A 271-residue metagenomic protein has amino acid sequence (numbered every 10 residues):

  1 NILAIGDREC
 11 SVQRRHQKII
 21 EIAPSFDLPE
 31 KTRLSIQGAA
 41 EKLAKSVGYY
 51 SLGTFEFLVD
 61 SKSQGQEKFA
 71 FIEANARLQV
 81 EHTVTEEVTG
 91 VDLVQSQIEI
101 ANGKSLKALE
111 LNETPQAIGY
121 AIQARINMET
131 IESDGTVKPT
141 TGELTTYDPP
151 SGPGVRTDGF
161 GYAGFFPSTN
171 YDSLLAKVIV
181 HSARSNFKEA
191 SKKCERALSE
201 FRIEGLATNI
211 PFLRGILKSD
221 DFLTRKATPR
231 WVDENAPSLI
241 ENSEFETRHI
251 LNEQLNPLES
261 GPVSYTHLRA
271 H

Functional and structural regions predicted by a protein language model:
N1-E9, K31, S35, L58-F69 (+1 more regions): Phosphate-binding site of ATP-dependent enzymes
N1-G38, L78-Q95: ATP-dependent carboxylate/phosphate-activation module, predominantly the ATP-grasp catalytic core and closely related
I5-H16, L58, G65-L78, D148-S168: Flexible glycine/proline-rich, aromatic-decorated loop/lid segments
I22-Q64: A long amphipathic alpha-helix within ATP-dependent nucleotide-binding catalytic cores
A40, T83-R269: Catalytic cores of soluble metabolic enzymes centered on carboxylation/carboxyl-transfer
Y49-S51, G65-Q66, L78, I118 (+1 more regions): Short flexible coil/turn linkers enriched for glycine and charged/polar residues that connect secondary-structure
E56-S61, A74, A176-S185: Active-site and channel-lining beta-strand-loop segments that bind or position nucleotide-derived/phosphorylated
V59-F71, L217-T228: Short glycine/threonine-rich loop-to-helix capping motif typified by GTGT followed within a few residues by an Asp-Pro
